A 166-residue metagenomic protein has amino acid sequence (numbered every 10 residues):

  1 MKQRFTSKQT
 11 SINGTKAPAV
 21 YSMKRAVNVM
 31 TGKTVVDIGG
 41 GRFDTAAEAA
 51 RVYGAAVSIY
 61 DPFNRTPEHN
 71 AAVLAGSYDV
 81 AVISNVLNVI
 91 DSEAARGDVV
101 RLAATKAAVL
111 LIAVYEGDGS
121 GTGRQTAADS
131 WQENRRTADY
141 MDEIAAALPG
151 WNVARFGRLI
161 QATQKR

Functional and structural regions predicted by a protein language model:
M1-L74, V109-R166: Class I (Rossmann-like) S-adenosyl-L-methionine-dependent methyltransferase catalytic domain, capturing the SAM-binding
T66, V89-I90: Catalytic P-loop NTPase motifs of RecA-like helicase/translocase cores
V82-N85: A conserved beta-strand element that flanks and buttresses the S-adenosyl-L-methionine
L87, V99, E116: Flexible, active-site-proximal loop/turn residues at the rims of small-molecule/cofactor binding pockets and catalytic
I90-L102: A short, conserved alpha-helix within the catalytic core of class I
